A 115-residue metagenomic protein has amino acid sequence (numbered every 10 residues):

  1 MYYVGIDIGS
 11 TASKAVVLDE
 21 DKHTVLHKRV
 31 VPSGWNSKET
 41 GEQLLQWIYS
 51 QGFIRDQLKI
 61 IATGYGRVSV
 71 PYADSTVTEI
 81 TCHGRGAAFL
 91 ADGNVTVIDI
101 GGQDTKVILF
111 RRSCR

Functional and structural regions predicted by a protein language model:
Y2-E39, R115: Short glycine-rich, Thr/Ser-proximal phosphate-binding strand/loop in the N-terminal lobe of ATP-dependent enzymes
Y3-D7, K59, V95-D99: Short glycine-aspartate micro-motif
G5-D7, K14-V16, I61, S69 (+1 more regions): Structured core elements
T11, D56, G101-Q103: Short, basic and Ser/Thr-rich N-terminal targeting/leader segments
L26-S33, L44, I48-T81, C114: Short beta-strand-loop/turn "lid" adjacent to the catalytic site in phosphate-handling enzymes
K38-L45, G84, A91: Short, hydrophobic/amphipathic alpha-helical packing segments that form internal helix faces or helix-helix interfaces
Y65-C114: Conserved phosphate-binding catalytic cores of ATP/NTP-utilizing and phosphoryl-transfer enzymes
